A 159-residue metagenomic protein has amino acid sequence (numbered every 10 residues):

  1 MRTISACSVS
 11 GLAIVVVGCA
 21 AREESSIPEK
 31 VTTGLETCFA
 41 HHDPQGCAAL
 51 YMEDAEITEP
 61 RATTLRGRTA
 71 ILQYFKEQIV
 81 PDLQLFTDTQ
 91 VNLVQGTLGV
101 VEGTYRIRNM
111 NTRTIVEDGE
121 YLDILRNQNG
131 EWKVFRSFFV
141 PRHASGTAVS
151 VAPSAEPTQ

Functional and structural regions predicted by a protein language model:
M1-V9: Bacterial N-terminal signal peptides that target proteins for export
S8-V16: Bacterial N-terminal signal peptides
G18-E53, G146-A148, A152-T158: Short, low-complexity N-terminal intrinsically disordered segments enriched in polar/charged residues
L35, C47-A48, A55, G67 (+3 more regions): Hydrophobic pocket/interface hotspot
L50, D54-R66, K76-P81: A short gly/proline-enriched turn/hairpin at secondary-structure junctions
R61, T104-Y105, F138: A mature extracytoplasmic/lumenal domain signature
L72-I115: Surface-exposed, charged secondary-structure patches
E120-A148: Short beta-strand edge/turn micro-motifs at domain boundaries
